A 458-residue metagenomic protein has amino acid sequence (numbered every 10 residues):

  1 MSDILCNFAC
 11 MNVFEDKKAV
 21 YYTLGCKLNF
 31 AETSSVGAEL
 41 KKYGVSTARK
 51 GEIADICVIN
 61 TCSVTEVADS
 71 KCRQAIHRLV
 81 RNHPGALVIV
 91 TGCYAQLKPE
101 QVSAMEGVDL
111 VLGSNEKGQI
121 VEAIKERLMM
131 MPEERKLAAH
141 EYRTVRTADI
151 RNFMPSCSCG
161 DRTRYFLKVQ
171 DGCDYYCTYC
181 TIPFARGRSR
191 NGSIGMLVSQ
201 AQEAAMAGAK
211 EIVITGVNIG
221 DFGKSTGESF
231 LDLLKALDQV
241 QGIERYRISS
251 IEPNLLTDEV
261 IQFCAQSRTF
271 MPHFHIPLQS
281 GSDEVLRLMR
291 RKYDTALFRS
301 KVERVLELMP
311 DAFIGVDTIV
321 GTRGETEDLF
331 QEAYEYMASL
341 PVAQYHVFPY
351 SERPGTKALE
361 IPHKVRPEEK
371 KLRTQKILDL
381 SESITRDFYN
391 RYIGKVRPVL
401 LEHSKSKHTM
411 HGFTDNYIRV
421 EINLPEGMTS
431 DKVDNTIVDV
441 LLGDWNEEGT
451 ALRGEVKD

Functional and structural regions predicted by a protein language model:
L5-T215, G220-D221, K235, E259 (+7 more regions): Proteins enriched for Cys/Gly/acidic motifs involved in redox and nucleic-acid/cofactor modification
S63-V64, R186-G187, R287-Y293, E360-V365: Short glycine-enriched, charge-decorated loop/helix-capping segments at active-site entrances that position
V88-I89, L97-K98, M206-D328: Conserved SAM/AdoMet-binding glycine-rich loop
I276, D317, M337, Y345 (+3 more regions): Hydrophobic, well-ordered secondary-structure elements that form the walls of internal hydrophobic environments
E325, L340-V342: Contiguous mid-protein beta-loop-alpha structural module that forms a pocket-lining wall or clamp of enzyme active
L329-Y334: Short, acidic/polar
E360-D458: Terminal RNA-binding accessory module
